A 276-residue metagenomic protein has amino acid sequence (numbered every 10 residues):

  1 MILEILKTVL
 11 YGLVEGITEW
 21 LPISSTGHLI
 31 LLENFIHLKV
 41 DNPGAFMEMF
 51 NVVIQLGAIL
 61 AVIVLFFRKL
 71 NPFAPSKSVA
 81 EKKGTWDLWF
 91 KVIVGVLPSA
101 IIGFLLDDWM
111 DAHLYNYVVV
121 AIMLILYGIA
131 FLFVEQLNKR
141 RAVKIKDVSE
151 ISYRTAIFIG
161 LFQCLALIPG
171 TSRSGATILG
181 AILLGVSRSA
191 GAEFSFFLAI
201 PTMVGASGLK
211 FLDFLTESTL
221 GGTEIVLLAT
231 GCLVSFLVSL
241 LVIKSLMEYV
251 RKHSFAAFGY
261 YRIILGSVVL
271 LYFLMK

Functional and structural regions predicted by a protein language model:
M1-K276: Multi-pass membrane proteins that catalyze or facilitate reactions on polyprenyl-/lipid-phosphate substrates and their
